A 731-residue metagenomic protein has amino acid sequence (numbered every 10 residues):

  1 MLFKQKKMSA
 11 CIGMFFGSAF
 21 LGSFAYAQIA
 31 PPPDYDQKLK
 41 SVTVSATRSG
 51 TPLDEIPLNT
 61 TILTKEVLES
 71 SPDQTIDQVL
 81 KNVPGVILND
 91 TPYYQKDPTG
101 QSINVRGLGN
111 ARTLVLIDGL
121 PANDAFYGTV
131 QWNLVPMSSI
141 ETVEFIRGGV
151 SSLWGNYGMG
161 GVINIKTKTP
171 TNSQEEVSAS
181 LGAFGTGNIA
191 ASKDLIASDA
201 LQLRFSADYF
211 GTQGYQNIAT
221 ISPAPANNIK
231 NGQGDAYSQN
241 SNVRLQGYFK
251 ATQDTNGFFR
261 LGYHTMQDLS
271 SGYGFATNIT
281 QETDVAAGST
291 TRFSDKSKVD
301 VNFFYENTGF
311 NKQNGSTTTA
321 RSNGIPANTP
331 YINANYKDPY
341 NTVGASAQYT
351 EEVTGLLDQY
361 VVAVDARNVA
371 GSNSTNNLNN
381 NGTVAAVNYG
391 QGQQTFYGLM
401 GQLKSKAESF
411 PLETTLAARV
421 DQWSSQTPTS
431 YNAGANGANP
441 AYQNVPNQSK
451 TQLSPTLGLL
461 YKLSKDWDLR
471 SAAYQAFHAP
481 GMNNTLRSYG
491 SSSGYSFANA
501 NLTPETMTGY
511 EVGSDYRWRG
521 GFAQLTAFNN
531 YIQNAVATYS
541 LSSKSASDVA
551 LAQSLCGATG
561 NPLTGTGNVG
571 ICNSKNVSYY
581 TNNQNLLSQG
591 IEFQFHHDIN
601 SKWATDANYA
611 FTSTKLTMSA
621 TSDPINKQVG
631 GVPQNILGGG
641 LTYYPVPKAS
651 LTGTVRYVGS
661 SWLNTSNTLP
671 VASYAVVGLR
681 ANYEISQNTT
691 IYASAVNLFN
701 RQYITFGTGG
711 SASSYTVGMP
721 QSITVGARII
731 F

Functional and structural regions predicted by a protein language model:
M1-D73, D77-K81, L195, T414 (+1 more regions): N-terminal Sec signal peptide and the immediately downstream disordered periplasmic leader that contains the TonB box
D77, K81-L120: Extracytoplasmic beta-strand/coil segments of soluble accessory domains associated with Gram-negative outer-membrane
I103-N104, L120-R147: Short acidic/polar hinge/loop motifs at secondary-structure boundaries that mediate gating or recognition
N164, N172-S173, S180, S192-T280: Periplasmic-side early beta-strands and strand-to-turn transitions of outer-membrane beta-barrels
Y248-H264, Q281-G437, N444, K462 (+4 more regions): Face-selective signature of the C-terminal outer-membrane beta-barrel domain
T277-R292, D338-Y340, N388, G392-Q394 (+11 more regions): Outer-membrane beta-barrel signature, preferentially recognizing the C-terminal barrel domain of Gram-negative
K406-T414, Q422, F528-Y531, S543 (+1 more regions): Gram-negative outer-membrane beta-barrel transporters
F477, Y531-N534, T538-S540, Y657-N664 (+1 more regions): C-terminal beta-signal and adjacent terminal beta-strands/loops of Gram-negative outer-membrane beta-barrel proteins
